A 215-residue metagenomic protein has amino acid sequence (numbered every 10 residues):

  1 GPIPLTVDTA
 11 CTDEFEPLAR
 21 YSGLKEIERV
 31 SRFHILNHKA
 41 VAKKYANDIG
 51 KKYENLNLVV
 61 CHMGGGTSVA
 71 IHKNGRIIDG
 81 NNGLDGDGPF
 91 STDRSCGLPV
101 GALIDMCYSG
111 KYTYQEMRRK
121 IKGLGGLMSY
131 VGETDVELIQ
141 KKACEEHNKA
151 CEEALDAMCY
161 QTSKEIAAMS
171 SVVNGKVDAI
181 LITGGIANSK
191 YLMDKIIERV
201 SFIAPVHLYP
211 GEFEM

Functional and structural regions predicted by a protein language model:
G1-A10: Conserved phosphate-binding loops in N-terminal lobes of ATP-dependent enzymes of the actin/Hsp70/sugar-kinase
A10-P17: Glycine-/Pro-rich loop/turn segments that contact NAD(P) or position catalytic residues in Rossmann-like domains
L18-S109: Glycine-rich phosphate-binding loop of actin/hexokinase-like ATP-binding domains
F33-L36, A40, S95-G101, Y112 (+9 more regions): Conserved active-site and cofactor/substrate-binding residues in soluble primary-metabolism enzymes
M63-G65, A179-S189: Glycine-rich beta-strand-to-loop/alpha-helix junction loops that act as flexible
A102-G126: C-terminal, non-catalytic macromolecule-binding modules
R119, G123-N174: Adenine-nucleotide phosphate-binding core of ATP-dependent small-molecule kinases
K190, D194-M215: Conserved phosphate-binding/catalytic loops in two-lobed NTP-binding clefts
